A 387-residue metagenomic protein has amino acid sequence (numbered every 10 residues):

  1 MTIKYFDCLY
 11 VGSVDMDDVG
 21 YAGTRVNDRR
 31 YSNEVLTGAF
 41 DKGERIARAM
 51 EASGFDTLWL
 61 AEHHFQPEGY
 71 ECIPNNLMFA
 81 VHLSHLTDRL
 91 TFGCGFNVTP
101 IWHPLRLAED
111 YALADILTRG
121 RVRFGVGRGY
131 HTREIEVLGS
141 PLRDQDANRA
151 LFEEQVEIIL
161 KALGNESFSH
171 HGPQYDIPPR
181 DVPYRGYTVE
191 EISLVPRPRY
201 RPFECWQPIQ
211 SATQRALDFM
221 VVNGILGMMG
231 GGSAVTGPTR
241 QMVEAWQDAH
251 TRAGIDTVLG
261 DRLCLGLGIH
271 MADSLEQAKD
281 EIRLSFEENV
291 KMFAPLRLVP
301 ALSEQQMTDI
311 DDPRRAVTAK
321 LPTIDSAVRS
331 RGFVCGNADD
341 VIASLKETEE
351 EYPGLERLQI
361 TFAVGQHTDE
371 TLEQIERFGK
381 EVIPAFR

Functional and structural regions predicted by a protein language model:
M1-R89, P202-F203: N-terminal beta1-alpha1-beta2 module of alpha/beta enzyme domains
T2, C8-Y31, D146-L194, G237-Y352: An alpha-helical appendage that flanks or caps ligand/catalytic pockets
K4-C8, L58-L60, T91-C94, V122-V126 (+4 more regions): Hydrophobic faces of well-ordered beta-strands that scaffold small-molecule active sites in alpha/beta enzyme cores
D17-D18, H103-N223, R240, E244: Internal, glycine-rich beta/alpha segment that forms the wall or movable "lid" of small-molecule/cofactor binding
R25-D41, N97-L105, R201-A212, I269-A272 (+1 more regions): Active-site mouth loops of central-metabolism enzymes
M50, G54, E62, L83 (+10 more regions): Conserved, mostly hydrophobic/aromatic
E51-A52, A80-R89, Y111, D115-V122 (+3 more regions): Acidic (Asp/Glu)-rich catalytic clusters
T57-L77, V98, G231-T236, Q359-E370: Glycine-rich, proline-tolerant flexible connector loops at the mouths of alpha/beta enzymes
